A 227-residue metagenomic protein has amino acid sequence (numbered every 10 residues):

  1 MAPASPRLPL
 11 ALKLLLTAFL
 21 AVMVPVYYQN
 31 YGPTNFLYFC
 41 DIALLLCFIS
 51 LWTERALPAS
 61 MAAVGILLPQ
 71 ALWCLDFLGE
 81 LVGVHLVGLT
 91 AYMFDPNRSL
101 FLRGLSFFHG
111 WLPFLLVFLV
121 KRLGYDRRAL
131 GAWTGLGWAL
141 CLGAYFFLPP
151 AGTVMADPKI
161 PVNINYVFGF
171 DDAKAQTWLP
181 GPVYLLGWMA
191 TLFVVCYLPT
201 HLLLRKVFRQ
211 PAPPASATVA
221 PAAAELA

Functional and structural regions predicted by a protein language model:
M1-L15: N-terminal membrane topogenic signal
V24-P33: Short, hydrophobic transmembrane alpha-helix segments
F36-I49, S106-L112: Membrane-embedded alpha-helical segments of multi-pass membrane proteins, especially the transmembrane helices
A43-Y92: Hydrophobic/aromatic-rich structural module bridging two neighboring secondary-structure elements via a short loop
A63-W73, A132-V154: Hydrophobic alpha-helical membrane-insertion segments
A91-G104, Q176-Y184: Short aromatic-rich membrane-water interface segments that cap or initiate transmembrane helices in multi-pass membrane
G110-L130, G143: Alpha-helical transmembrane segments in multipass membrane proteins, preferentially the mid-helix core
G152-Y197: Membrane-interface transmembrane-helix boundary segments in multi-pass integral membrane proteins
